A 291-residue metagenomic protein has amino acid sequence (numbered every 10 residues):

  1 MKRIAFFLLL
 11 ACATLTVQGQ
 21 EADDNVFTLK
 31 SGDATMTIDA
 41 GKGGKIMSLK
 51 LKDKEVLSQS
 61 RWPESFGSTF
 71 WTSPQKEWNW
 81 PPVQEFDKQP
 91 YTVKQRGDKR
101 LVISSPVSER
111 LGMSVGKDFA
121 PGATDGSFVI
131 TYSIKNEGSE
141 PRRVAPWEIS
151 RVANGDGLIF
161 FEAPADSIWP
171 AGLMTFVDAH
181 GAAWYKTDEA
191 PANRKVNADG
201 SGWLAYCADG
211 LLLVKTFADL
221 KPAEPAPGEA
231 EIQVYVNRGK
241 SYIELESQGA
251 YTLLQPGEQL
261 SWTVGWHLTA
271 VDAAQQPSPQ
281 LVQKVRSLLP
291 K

Functional and structural regions predicted by a protein language model:
I4-A13: Sec-dependent N-terminal signal peptides
V17-G19: Boundary at the C-terminal end of the N-terminal hydrophobic targeting segment
E21, K30, E77-D125, P141-V144 (+2 more regions): Extended, loop-rich substrate-binding clefts of extracytoplasmic carbohydrate-active enzymes
V26, G32-K88: Acidic-aromatic substrate-binding/catalytic surfaces of carbohydrate-active enzymes
F27, M36, L101-I103, V115-K117 (+4 more regions): Hydrophobic residues positioned within well-ordered beta-strands of beta-sheet architectures
A34-M36, G44-S48, E55, G126 (+4 more regions): A contiguous, surface-exposed recognition patch within enzymatic or periplasmic domains that forms
I134-K135, W266: Hydrophobic beta-strand positions in extracellular immunoglobulin-like domains
L268-K291: Terminal connector regions
